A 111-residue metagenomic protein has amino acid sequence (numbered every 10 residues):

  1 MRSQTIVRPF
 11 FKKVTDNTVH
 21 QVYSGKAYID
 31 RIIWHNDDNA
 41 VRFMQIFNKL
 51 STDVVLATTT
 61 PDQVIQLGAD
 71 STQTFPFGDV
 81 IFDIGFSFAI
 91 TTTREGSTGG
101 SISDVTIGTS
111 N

Functional and structural regions predicted by a protein language model:
M1-K26, I90-N111: C-terminal interaction-tip segments
Q21-S24, D53-V64: Local beta-strand/beta-hairpin segments that build beta-sheet-rich folds
D30, A40-Q45, S103-V105: Short beta-strand/loop motifs in extracellular/secreted proteins, especially within beta-sandwich accessory domains
D30-I32, D79-S97: Noncatalytic modules at the cell exterior or secretory-pathway interfaces, chiefly beta-strand-rich lectin/adhesion
D38-T59: Short, surface-exposed beta-strand/strand-loop-strand elements in extracellular ectodomains
I65-S71: Short proline/glycine- and polar residue-rich coil/turn motifs
T72-D79: Exposed aromatic-hydrophobic patches
